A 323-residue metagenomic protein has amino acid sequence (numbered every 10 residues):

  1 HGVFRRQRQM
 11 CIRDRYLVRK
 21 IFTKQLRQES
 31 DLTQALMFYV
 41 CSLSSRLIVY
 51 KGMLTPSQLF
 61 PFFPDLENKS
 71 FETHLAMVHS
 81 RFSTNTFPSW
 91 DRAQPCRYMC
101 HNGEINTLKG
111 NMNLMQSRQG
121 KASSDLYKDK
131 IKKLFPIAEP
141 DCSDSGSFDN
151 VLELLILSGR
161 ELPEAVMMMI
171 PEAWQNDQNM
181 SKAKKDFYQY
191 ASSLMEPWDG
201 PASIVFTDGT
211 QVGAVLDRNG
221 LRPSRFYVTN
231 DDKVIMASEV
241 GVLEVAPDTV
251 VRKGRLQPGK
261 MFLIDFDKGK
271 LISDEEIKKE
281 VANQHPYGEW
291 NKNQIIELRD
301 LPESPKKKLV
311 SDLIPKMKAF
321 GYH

Functional and structural regions predicted by a protein language model:
H1-I12: Single conserved hydrophobic/aromatic residue that forms the stacking wall/gate of nucleotide- or nucleobase-binding
L36-L66, G159-Y188: Amphipathic alpha-helical
T55, F82-T84, E104-N106, N111-N113 (+7 more regions): Short, glycine-/Ser/Thr-/acidic-enriched flexible segments
D65-D91: Active-site-adjacent "gating/activation" loops or surface patches in catalytic cores
A76, S89-I105, K109, E196-M236: Conserved catalytic micro-motifs used in adenylation/nucleotidyl-transfer and phosphoryl/amide- and methyl-transfer
S80, F87-P88, S193-P197, L216 (+4 more regions): Anion-coordinating catalytic cores for phosphoryl-, nucleotidyl-, and glycosidic chemistry
N106, M112-Q189, V240-H323: Conserved catalytic alpha/beta cores of large enzymes that bind or transform nucleotide phosphates and polynucleotides
K182-A202: Phosphate-interacting basic helix/loop segments used at nucleotide- and nucleic-acid interfaces
